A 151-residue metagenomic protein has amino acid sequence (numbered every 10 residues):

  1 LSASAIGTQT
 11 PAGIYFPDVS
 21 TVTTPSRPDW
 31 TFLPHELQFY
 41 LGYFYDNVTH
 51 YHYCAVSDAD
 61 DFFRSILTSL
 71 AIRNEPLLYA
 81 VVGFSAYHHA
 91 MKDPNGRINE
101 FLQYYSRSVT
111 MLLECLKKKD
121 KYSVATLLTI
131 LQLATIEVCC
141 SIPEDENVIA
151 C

Functional and structural regions predicted by a protein language model:
L1-K121, P143-C151: Intrinsically disordered, low-complexity activation-like regions
Y122-L127: Short amphipathic alpha-helical interface segments
L128-C151: Internal, well-ordered domain-core segments that constitute the primary functional module of diverse proteins
